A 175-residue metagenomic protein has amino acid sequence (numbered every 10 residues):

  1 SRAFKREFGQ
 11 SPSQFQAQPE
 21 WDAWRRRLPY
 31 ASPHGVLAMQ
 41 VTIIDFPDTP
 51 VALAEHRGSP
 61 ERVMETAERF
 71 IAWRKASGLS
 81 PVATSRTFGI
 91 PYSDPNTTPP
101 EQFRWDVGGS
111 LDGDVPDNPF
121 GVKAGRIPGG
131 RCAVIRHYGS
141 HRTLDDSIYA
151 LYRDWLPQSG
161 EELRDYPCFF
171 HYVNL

Functional and structural regions predicted by a protein language model:
S1-L175: A solvent-exposed interaction/effector surface
